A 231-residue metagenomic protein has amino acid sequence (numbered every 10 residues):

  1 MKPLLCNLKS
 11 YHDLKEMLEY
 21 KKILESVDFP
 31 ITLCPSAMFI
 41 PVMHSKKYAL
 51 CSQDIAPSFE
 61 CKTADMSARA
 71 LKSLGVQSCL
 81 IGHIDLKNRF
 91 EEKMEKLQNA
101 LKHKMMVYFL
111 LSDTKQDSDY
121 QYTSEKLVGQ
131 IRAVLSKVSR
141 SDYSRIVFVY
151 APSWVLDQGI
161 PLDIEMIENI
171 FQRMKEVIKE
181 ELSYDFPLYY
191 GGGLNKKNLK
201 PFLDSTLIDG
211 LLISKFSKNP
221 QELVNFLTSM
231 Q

Functional and structural regions predicted by a protein language model:
M1-S52, A56-T63, D142-R145, V149 (+1 more regions): Conserved N-terminal beta1-alpha1 strand-loop-helix module at the mouth
L4-L8, I31-P35, A49-Q53, Q77-I81 (+4 more regions): Hydrophobic faces of well-ordered beta-strands that scaffold small-molecule active sites in alpha/beta enzyme cores
N7-Y11, S36-I40, Q53-P57, I84 (+4 more regions): Active-site beta-loop-alpha junctions enriched in small/polar residues
E25, P41-K47, A68-G75, Q98-K104 (+2 more regions): Acidic (Asp/Glu)-rich catalytic clusters
Y48-A100: Glycine/small-residue-rich loop that forms an oxyanion/phosphate-binding "nest" at active or ligand-binding sites
C79-N88, F109, D113, G159-I160 (+2 more regions): Glycine-rich phosphate-binding active-site loops on the catalytic face of alpha/beta enzymes
M106-E181, L188: Active-site rim beta-loop-alpha module in soluble metabolic enzymes
K126, L194-L207: Catalytic cores of alpha/beta
